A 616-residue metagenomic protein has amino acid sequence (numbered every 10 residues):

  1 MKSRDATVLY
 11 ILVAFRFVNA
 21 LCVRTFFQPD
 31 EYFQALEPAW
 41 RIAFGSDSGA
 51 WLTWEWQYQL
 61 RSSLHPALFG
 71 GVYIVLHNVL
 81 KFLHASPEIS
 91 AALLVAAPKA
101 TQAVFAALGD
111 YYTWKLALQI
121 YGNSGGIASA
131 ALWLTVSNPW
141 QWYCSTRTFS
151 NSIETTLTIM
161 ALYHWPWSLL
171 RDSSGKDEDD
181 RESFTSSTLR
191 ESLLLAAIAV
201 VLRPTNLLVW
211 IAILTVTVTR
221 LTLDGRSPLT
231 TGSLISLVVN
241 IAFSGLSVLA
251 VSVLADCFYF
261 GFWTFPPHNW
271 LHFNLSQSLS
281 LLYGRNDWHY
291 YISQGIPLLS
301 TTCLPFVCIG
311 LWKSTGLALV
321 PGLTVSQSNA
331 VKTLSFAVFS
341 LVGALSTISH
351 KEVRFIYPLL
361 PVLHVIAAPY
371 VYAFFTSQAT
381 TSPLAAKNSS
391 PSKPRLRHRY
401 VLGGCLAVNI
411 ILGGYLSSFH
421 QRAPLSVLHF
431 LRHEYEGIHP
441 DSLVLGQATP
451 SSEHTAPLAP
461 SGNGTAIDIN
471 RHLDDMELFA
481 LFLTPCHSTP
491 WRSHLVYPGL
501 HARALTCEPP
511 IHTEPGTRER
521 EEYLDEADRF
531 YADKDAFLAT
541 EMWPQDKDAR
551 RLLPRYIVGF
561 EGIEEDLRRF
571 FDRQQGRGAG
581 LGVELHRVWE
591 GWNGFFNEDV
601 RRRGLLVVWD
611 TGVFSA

Functional and structural regions predicted by a protein language model:
L9-V13, I309-A318, V325, V331 (+3 more regions): Signature aromatic-anchored transmembrane alpha helix within multi-pass, membrane-resident enzymes that catalyze glycan
F17, L21, A131, P139-S145 (+2 more regions): Membrane-interface alpha helices of multi-pass inner-membrane proteins
Q28-D30, Y143-I153, T205, V353: Short acidic/glycine- and proline-prone juxtamembrane loop motifs at membrane-interface regions of multi-pass membrane
A96-G122: Transmembrane-helix motifs of polytopic, lipid-linked glycan transferases
N151, W288-I309, K332, F336 (+3 more regions): Hydrophobic/aromatic-rich transmembrane helices and adjacent perimembrane loops
Y163-A196, L208-L249, V365: Perimembrane helix-loop-helix junctions
L221, S293-S328: Hydrophobic, aromatic-rich transmembrane alpha-helices and their immediate juxtamembrane boundary segments
Q378-G562, R603-G604: Membrane-embedded, lumen/periplasm-facing catalytic core of multi-pass transferases that use lipid-linked donors
